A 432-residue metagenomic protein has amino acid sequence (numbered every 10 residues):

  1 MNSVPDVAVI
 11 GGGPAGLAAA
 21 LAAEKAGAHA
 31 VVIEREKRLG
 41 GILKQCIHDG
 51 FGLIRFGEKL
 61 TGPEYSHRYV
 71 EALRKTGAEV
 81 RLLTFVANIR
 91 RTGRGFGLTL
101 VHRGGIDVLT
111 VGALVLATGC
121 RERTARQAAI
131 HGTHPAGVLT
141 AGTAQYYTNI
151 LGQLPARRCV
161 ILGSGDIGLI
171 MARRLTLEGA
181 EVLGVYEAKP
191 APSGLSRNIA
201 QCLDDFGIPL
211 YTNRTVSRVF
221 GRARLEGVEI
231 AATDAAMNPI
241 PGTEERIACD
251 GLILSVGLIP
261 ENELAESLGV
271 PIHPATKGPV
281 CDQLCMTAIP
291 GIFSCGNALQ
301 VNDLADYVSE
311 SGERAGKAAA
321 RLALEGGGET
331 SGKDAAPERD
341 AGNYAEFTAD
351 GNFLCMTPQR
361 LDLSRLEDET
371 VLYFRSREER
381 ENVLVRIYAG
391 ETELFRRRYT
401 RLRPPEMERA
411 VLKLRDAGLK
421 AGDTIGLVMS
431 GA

Functional and structural regions predicted by a protein language model:
N2-I10, H67-R158, D234-G242, I253 (+2 more regions): FAD-binding core/adjacent interface of flavoenzyme oxidoreductases
P5-R68, A72, Y146, A156-Q201: Beta1-alpha1 glycine-rich phosphate/pyrophosphate-binding loop at the start of Rossmann-like nucleotide-binding domains
V70-L100, T176-E263, D368-T400: A Rossmann-like FAD-binding core segment of flavoenzymes
D107, A113-L210, T215-R224, A298-D303: Predominantly flavin-linked oxidoreductase catalytic cores and closely associated redox partners
L116, V138-T148, G251-N302: FAD-site-proximal beta/loop scaffold in flavoenzymes
D306, R314, A318-R397: Mid-to-C-terminal Rossmann-like scaffold of FAD/NAD(P)H-dependent oxidoreductases
Y373, E406-D416: Exposed aromatic-hydrophobic patches
V385, L414-A432: Short, aromatic- and glycine-rich surface loops/edge beta-strands on solvent-exposed regions
